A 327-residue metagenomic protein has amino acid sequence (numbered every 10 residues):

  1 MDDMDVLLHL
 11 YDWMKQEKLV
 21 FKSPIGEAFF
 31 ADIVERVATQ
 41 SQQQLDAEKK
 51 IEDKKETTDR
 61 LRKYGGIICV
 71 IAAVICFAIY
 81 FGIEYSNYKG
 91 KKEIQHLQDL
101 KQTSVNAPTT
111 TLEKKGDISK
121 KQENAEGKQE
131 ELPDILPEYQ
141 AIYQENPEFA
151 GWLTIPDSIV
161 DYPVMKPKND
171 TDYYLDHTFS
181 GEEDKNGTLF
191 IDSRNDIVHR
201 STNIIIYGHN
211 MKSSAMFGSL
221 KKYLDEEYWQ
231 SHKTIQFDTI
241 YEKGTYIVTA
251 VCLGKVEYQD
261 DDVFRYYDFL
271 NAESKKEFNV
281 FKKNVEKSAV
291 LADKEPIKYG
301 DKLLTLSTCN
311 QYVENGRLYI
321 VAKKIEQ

Functional and structural regions predicted by a protein language model:
M1-P108: Gram-positive cell-envelope targeting signals
D32-S41, A73-Q327: Solvent-exposed, non-transmembrane regions of membrane-associated and secreted proteins
